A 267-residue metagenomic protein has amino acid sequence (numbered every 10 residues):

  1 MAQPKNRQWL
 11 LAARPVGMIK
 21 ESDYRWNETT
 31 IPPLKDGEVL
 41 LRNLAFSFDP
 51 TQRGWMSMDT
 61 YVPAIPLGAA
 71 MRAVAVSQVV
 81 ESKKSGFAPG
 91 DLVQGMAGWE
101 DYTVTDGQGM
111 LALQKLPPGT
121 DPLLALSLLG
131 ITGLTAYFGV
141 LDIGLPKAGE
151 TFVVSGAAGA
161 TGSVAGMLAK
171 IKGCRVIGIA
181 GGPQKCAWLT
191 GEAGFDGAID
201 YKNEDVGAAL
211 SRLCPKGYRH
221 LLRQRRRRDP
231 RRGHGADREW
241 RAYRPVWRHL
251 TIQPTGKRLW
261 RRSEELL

Functional and structural regions predicted by a protein language model:
T30-F48, M56-W99: Glycine-rich beta-strand-centered segment in the early N-terminal region that forms part of a ligand/cofactor-binding
A73-Q78, S85, P89-G156: NAD(P)H dinucleotide-binding glycine-rich loop of Rossmann-like/cofactor-binding domains, especially the beta1-alpha1
L92, T151, R175, R241-A242: Short glycine-centered segments of the SAM/dcSAM-binding site in methyltransferase folds
Q94, V153, I199, R219-L222: N-terminal Rossmann-like NAD(P) cofactor-binding module of classical short-chain dehydrogenase/reductase
E100-D101, G181-G191, R261-L266: Short, glycine/polar-rich helix-capping loops at beta-to-alpha or helix-loop-helix junctions that flank or form
L129-A209: Mid-domain Rossmann-like dinucleotide-binding core that forms the NAD(H)/NADP(H) cofactor-binding site
T190, R228-L267: Glycine-rich phosphate-binding loop and adjacent beta-alpha segment of Rossmann(oid) nucleotide-cofactor-binding
